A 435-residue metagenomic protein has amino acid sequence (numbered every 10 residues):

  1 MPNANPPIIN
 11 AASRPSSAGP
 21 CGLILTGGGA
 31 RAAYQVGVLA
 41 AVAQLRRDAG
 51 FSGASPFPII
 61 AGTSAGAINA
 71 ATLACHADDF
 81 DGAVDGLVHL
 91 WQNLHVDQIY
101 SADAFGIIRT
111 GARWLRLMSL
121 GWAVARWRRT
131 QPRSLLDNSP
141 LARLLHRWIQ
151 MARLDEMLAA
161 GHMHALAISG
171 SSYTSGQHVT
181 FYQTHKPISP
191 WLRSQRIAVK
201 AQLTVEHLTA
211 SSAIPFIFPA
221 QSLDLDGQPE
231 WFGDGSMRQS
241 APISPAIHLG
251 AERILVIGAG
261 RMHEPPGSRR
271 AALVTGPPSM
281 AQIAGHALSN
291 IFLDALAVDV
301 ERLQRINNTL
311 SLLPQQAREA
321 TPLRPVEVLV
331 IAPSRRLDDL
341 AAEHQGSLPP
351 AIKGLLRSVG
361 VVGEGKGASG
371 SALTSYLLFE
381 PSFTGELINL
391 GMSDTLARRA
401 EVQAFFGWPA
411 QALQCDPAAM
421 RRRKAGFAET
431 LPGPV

Functional and structural regions predicted by a protein language model:
M1-C21, A112, L413, R423-V435: N-terminal low-complexity/intrinsically disordered extensions
S16-I24, A30-S139, L145, Y182-S194 (+5 more regions): Patatin-like phospholipase
G22-L25, F57-S64, A165-S171, V328-A332: Extended hydrophobic secondary-structure segments that form protein cores and membrane-embedded regions
Q44-G53, R153-L158, L312-T321: Alpha-helix termini
R129-G170, Q177-F181: Active-site periphery "cap/insert" segments of enzyme catalytic domains
P132, L145, N308-V435: C-terminal helical/tail subdomains of lipid-metabolizing enzymes
A159-E252, V256-A287, K366-L378: Active-site gating loop/helix substructures
S268-T309, A351, L355: Acidic, Ser/Thr-rich peripheral helices and adjacent loops at domain boundaries
